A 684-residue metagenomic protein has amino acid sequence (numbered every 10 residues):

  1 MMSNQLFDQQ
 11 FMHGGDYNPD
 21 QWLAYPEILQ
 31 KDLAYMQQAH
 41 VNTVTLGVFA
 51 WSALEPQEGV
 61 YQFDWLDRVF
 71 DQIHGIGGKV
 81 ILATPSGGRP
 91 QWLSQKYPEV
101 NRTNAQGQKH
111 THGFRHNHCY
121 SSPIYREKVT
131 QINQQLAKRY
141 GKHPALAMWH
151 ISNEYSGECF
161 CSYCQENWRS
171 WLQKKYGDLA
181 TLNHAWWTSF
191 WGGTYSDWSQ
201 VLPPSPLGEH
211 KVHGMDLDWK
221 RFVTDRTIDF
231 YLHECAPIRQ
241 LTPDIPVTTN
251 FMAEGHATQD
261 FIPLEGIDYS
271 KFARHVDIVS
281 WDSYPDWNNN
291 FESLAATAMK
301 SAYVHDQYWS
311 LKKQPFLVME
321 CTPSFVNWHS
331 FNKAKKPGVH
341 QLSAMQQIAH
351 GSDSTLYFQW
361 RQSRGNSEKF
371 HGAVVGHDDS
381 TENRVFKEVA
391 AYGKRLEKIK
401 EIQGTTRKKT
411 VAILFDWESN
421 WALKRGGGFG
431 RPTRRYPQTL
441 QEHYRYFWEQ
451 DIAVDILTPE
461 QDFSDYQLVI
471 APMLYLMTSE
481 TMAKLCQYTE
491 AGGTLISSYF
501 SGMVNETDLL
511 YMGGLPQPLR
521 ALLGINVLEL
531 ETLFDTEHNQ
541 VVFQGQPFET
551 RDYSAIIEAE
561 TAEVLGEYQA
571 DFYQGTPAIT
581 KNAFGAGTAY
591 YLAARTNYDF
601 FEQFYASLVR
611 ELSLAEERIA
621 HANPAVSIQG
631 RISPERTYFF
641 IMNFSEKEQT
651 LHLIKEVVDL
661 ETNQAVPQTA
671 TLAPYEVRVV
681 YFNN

Functional and structural regions predicted by a protein language model:
M1-T43, P56, D71, K79 (+1 more regions): N-terminal carbohydrate-binding accessory modules
Q9-H13, H40-N42, H74-V80, K142-A147 (+6 more regions): Short, well-ordered coil/turn segments that N-cap beta-strands
H13-L23, F49-D64, T111-T130, S152-C159 (+7 more regions): The substrate-binding groove and active-site-proximal loops of carbohydrate-active enzymes, especially glycoside
G15, M36, V44, I73 (+7 more regions): Conserved, mostly hydrophobic/aromatic
W22-Q38, Q131-I132, Q259-F272, K336-A344: Short, acidic/polar
Q30-Q38, T45-Q108, E234-L241, Y475: Aromatic-lined substrate-binding rim segments of carbohydrate-active enzymes
G107-L294, A298-K300: Polysaccharide-binding and catalytic clefts of secreted carbohydrate-active enzymes
V201, D277, W281-N684: Carbohydrate-binding surfaces of carbohydrate-active enzymes
